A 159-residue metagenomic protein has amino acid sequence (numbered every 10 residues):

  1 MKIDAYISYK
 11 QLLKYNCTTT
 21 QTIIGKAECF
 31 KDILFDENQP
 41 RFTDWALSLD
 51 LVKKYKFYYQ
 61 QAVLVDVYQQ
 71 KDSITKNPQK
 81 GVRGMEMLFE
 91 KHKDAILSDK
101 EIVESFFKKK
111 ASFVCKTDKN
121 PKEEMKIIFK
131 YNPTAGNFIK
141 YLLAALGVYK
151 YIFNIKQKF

Functional and structural regions predicted by a protein language model:
M1-G84: Conserved nucleotide-sugar donor-binding catalytic segment
V63-F159: C-terminal subregions of glycosyltransferases and related glycan-biosynthesis enzymes
